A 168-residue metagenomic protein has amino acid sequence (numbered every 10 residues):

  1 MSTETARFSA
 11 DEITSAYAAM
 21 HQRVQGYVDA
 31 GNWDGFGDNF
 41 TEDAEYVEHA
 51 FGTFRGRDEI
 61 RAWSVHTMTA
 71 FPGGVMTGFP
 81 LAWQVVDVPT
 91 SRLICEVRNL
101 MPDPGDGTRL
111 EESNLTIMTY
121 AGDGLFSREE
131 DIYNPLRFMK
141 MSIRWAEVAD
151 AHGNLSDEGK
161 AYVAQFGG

Functional and structural regions predicted by a protein language model:
M1-D38, K160-G168: Short, low-complexity N-terminal intrinsically disordered segments enriched in polar/charged residues
S2-D11, M68-G168: A beta-strand edge to alpha-helix "cap/lid" segment located at domain peripheries
Y17, H21-V24, V28, F40 (+4 more regions): Hydrophobic alpha-helical core bundles mediating ligand binding, dimerization, or RNAP-core interactions
W33-I94: A solvent-exposed, acidic/Ser-Thr-rich amphipathic alpha-helical stretch
